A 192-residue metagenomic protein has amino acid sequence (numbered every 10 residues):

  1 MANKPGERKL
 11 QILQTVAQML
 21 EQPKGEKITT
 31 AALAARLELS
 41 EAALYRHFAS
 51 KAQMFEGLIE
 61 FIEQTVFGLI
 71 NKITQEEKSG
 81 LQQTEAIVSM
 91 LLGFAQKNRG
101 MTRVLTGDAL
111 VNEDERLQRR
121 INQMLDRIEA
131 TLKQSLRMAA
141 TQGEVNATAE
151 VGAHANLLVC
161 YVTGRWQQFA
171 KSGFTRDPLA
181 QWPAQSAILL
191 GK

Functional and structural regions predicted by a protein language model:
M1-R36, Q53, T65: Basic, helix-initiating cap at the start of DNA-binding domains
R8, K51, L58, I62-V66 (+6 more regions): Hydrophobic/aromatic residues within well-ordered alpha-helical segments
E38-F48: Short hydrophobic/aromatic patch on the recognition helix
G57, N71-K97, V151-L158: Hydrophobic alpha-helical connector segments
Q64-F67, N71, E115-Q142, G152-N156: Amphipathic alpha-helical packing segments from all-alpha helical-bundle domains
Q96-R116: Amphipathic alpha-helical segments used for helix-helix packing
T106, Q118, N122, A140-A187: Hydrophobic/aromatic-rich alpha-helical bundle segments in the mid-to-C-terminal region
